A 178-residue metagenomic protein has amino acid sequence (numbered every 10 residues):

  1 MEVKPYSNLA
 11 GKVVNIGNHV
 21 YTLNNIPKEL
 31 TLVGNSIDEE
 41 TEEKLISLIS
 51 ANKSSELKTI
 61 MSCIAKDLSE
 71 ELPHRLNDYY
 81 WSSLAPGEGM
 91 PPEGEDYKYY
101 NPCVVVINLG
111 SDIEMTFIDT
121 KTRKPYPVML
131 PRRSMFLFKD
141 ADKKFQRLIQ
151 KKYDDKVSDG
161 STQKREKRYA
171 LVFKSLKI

Functional and structural regions predicted by a protein language model:
M1-I178: Non-heme Fe(II) oxygenase metal-center motifs and adjacent flexible, charged/small-residue loops
